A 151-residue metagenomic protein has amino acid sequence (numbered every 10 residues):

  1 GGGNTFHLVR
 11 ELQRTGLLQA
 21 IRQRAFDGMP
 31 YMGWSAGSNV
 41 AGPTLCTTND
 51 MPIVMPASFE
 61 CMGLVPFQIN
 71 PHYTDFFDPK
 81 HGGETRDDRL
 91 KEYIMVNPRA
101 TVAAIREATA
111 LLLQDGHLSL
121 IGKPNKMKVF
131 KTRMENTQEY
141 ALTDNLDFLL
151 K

Functional and structural regions predicted by a protein language model:
G1-G2, H7, A20: Hydrophobic alpha-helical segments and helix pairs
G1-G2, R24-T44: Catalytic nucleophile loop
G2, R10, A25, P66-Y73: Short, structured patches in soluble enzyme cores that scaffold and shape functional sites
T5-F6, S38-V40, D75, T109: Glycine-rich nucleotide phosphate-binding loop and flanking beta-alpha elements of Rossmann-like dinucleotide-binding
T5-T15, P79-K80: Glycine/threonine-rich flexible loop motifs
L8-V9, G42, N49: Glycine/Thr-rich phosphate-binding loops of Rossmann-like dinucleotide-binding domains
Q13-D27: A short, gly/pro- and small-residue-rich
L45-T47, M51-K151: C-terminal and late-domain segments of enzyme folds
